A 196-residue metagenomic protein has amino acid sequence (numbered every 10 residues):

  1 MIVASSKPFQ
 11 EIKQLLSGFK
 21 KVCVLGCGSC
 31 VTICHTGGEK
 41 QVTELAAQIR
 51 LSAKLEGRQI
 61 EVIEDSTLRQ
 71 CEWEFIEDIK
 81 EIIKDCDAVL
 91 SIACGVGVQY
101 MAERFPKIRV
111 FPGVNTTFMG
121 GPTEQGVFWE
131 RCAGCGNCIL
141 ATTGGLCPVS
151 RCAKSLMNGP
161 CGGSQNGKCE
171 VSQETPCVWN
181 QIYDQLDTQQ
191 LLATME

Functional and structural regions predicted by a protein language model:
M1-S164, E170-Q173, V178: Iron-sulfur-associated redox domains of electron-transfer enzymes in respiratory and anaerobic energy metabolism
E170-A193: Mobile "lid/hinge" segments at catalytic clefts and subdomain interfaces of large enzymes
